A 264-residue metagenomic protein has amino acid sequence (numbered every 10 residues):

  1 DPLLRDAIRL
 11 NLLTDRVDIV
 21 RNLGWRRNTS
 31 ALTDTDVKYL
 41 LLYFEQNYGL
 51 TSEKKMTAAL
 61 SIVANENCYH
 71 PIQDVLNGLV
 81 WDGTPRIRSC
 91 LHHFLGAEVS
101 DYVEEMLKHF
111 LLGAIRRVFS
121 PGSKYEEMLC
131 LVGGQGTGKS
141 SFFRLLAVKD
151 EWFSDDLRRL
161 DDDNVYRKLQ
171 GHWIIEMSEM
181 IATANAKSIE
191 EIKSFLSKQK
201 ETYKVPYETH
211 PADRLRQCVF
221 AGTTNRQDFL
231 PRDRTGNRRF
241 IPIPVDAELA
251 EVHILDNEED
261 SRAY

Functional and structural regions predicted by a protein language model:
D1-R86, D101-E105: N-terminal nucleic-acid engagement/recognition segments and initiation subdomains in replication, restriction
L60-I174, P244: P-loop NTPase catalytic core of nucleic-acid-dependent motor ATPases
N164-G171, V205-T223: AAA+/SF3 P-loop NTPase mechanochemical coupling elements
G171-W173, K198-Q199, R216-V219, T235-I241: Short glycine-/polar-rich loops that comprise or flank the Walker A/P-loop and associated switch/sensor motifs
W173-L196, L230-G236: Conserved AAA+/SF3 P-loop NTPase catalytic/coupling segment centered on the Walker-B
I175-S178, K204, Q217-N225, P242-P244: Structural recognition of the conserved hydrophobic beta-strand(s) that form the central parallel beta-sheet of P-loop
I189-A212: Conserved catalytic/switch belt of AAA+ P-loop NTPases
L230-E251: A short helix-turn-beta junction within AAA+ P-loop NTPase domains corresponding to the substrate/partner-engaging
